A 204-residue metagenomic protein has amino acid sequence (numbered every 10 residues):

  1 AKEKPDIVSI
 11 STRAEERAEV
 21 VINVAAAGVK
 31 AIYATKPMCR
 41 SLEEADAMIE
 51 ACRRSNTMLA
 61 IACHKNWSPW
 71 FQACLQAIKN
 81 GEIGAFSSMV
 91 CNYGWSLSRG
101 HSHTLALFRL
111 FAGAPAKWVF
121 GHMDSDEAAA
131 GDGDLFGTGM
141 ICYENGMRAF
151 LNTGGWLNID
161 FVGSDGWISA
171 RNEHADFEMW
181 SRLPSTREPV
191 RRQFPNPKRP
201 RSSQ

Functional and structural regions predicted by a protein language model:
E3: Active-site charged/polar residues at nucleotide-handling catalytic sites that mediate phosphoryl, nucleotidyl
D6-I7, A18-W67: Beta-strand-loop-alpha-helix segment that lines the small-molecule cofactor/substrate pocket of alpha/beta enzymes
I7, E19, N23, A47 (+5 more regions): Alpha-helical elements of Rossmann-like donor-binding domains used by nucleotide-donor carbohydrate transfer enzymes
I10-E15: N-terminal glycine-rich "phosphate-gripper" loop used for MgATP/nucleotide binding and carboxylate activation
A18, L42, R99, A129 (+1 more regions): Glycine/Thr-rich phosphate-binding loops of Rossmann-like dinucleotide-binding domains
I32-Y33, M58-A60, V90, F150 (+1 more regions): Structural detector of well-ordered beta-strand residues that form the stable sheet scaffold of enzyme domains
A62-A73, A77-L97, A114-E127, A149-T153 (+1 more regions): NAD(P)-dependent dehydrogenases' Rossmann-like dinucleotide-binding region
S102-P189, Q193-Q204: Contiguous beta-strand/loop segments that form the cofactor/metal-binding neighborhood of enzyme cores
